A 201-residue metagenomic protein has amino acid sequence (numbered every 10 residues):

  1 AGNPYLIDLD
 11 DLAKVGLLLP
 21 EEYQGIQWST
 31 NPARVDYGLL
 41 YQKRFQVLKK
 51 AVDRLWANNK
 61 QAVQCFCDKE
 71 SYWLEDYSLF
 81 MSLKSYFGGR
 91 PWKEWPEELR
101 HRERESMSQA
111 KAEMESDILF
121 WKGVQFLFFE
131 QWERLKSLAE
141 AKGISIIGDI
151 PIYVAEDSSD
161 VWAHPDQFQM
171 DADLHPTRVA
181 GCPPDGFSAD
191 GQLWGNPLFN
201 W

Functional and structural regions predicted by a protein language model:
A1-F129, V154-W201: Alpha-amylase-like alpha-glycosidases and glucanotransferases acting on alpha-linked glucans and related
W121-V154: Conserved, well-ordered alpha-helix/loop/beta-strand core segments that scaffold catalytic motifs
